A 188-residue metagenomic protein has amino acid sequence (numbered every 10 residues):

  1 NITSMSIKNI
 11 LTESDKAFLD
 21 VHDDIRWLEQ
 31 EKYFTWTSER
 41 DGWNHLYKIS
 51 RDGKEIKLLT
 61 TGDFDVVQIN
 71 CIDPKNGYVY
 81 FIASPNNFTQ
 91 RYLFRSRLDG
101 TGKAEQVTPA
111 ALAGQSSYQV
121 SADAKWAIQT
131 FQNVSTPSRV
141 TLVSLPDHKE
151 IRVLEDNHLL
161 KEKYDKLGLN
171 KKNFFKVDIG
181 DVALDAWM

Functional and structural regions predicted by a protein language model:
N1, I7-K16, D20-D24, V67-N70 (+2 more regions): Non-catalytic accessory segments flanking enzyme active sites
N1, R26-D41, I49-S50, T60 (+5 more regions): Beta-strand C-termini and the immediately following turn/loop, strongest in propeller blades
K8-N9, H45-T61: Polyanionic (Asp/Glu-rich) segments that form extended negatively charged tracts
G42, D65: A generic "binding-loop/recognition-motif" signal
H45-Y47, Y92-F94, R139-T141: A short loop-to-beta-strand structural motif that recurs across blades of beta-propeller domains
G53, G100-T101: Asp-box/BNR beta-propeller loop motif
K75-N76, N170: Short, surface-exposed amphipathic charged segments that create phosphate/polyanion-binding patches used for binding
